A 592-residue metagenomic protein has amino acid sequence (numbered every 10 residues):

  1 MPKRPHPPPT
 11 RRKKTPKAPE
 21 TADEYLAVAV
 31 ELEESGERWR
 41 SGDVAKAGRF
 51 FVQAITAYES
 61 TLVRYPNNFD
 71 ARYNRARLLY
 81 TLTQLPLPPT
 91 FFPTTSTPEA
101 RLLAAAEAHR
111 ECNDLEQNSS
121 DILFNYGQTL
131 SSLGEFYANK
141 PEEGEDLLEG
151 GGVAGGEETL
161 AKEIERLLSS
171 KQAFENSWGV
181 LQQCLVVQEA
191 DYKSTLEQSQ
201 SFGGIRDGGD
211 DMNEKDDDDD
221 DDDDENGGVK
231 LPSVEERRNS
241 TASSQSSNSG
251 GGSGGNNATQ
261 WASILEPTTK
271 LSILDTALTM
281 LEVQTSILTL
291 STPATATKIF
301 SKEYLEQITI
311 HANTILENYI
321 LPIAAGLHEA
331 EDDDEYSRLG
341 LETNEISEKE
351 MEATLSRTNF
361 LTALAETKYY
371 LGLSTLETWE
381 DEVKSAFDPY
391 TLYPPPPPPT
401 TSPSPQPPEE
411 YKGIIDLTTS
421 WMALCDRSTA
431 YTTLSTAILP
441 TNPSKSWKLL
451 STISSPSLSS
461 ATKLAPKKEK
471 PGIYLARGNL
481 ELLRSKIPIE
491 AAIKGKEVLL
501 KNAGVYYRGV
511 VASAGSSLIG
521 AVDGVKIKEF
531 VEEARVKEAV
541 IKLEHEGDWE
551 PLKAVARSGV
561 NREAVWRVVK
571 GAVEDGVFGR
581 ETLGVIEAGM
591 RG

Functional and structural regions predicted by a protein language model:
M1-G48, A57, P89-P98, D219 (+3 more regions): Eukaryotic N-terminal targeting leaders
M1-P7, E377, D381-S385, P395-G592: Long C-terminal extensions of eukaryotic subunits of large macromolecular complexes
P19-W39, Y65-P89, Q117-P141, E189-D211 (+6 more regions): Amphipathic alpha-helical repeat scaffolds of TPR domains
Y25, L32, E143-E145, A154 (+2 more regions): Long, compositionally biased, phosphorylation-prone intrinsically disordered terminal regions that serve as flexible
S35-Q53, T81-E111, S132-L265, I287-H311 (+3 more regions): Short coil/linker segments at helix-helix boundaries
R49-A57, D70, N74: N-terminal interaction modules that seed assembly of large macromolecular complexes
R64, L115, V187, L464-P466 (+1 more regions): Structural marker of alpha-solenoid helical repeat scaffolds
T269, I287-G413: Alpha-solenoid helical-repeat scaffolds
